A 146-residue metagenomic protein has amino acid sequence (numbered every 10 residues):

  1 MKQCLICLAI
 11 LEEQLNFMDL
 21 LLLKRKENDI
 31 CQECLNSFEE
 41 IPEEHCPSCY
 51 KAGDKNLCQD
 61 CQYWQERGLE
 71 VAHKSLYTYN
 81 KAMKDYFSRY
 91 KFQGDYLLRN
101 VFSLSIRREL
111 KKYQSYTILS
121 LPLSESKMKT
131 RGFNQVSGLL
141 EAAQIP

Functional and structural regions predicted by a protein language model:
M1-P146: Glycine-rich phosphate/pyrophosphate-handling loop used in enzymes and phosphotransfer proteins
